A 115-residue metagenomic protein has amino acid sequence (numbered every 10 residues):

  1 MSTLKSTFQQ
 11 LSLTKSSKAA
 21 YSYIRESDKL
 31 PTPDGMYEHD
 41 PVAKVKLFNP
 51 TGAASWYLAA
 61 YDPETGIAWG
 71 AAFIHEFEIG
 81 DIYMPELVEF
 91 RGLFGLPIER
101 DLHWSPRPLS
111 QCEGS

Functional and structural regions predicted by a protein language model:
M1-P50, G114: N-terminal domain-onset segments
T7, T14-S16, P33, Y61 (+4 more regions): Low-complexity, intrinsically disordered/propeptide-like segments
E26-D28, A53, Y61, G95 (+2 more regions): Short linear sequence elements within intrinsically disordered, low-complexity coil regions
K44-E64: Hydrophobic/aromatic-rich, well-ordered segments within soluble, folded domains that form packed cores
L58-R91: Acidic, aromatic-enriched beta-alpha/helix-loop junctions
E78-S115: Helix-rich interaction surfaces within compact, conserved domain-sized segments that mediate assembly or partner
